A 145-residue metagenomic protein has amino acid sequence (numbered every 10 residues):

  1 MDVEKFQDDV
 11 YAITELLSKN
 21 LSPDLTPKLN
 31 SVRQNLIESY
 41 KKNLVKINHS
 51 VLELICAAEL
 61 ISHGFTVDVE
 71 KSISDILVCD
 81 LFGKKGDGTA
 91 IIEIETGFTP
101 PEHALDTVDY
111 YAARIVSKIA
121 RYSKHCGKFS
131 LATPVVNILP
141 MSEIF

Functional and structural regions predicted by a protein language model:
M1-H63: Interdomain/boundary linker segments immediately adjacent to catalytic/signaling cores
K46, I73-L77, N137-L139: Acidic, metal-coordinating catalytic cores used for nucleic-acid/nucleotide bond scission and strand-transfer chemistry
E53, L77, Y111-I115: Amphipathic coiled-coil/heptad-repeat helices and related helical stalk/stem segments that mediate oligomerization
A58, I73, F82-K84, A120-K124: Short, conserved, surface-exposed binding loops centered on an aromatic residue
G64-T66, G127: Short phosphate-binding/catalytic loops that engage adenosine nucleotides
T66-S74: Short, well-structured beta-strand/strand-turn elements
D75, C79-P100: Active-site beta-strand-loop-beta-strand hairpin of nuclease catalytic cores that positions key catalytic residues
E95-F145: Catalytic cores of nucleic-acid endonucleases
